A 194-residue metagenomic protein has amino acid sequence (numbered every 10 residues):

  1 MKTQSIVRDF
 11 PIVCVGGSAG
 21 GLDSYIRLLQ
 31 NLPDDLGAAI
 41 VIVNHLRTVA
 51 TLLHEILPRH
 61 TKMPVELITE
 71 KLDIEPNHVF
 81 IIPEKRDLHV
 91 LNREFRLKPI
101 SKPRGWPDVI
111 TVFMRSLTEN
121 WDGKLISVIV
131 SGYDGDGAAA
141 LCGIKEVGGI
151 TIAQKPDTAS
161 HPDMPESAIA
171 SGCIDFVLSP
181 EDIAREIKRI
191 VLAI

Functional and structural regions predicted by a protein language model:
M1-I194: Strand-loop microenvironment adjacent to phosphate/nucleotide-handling motifs in alpha/beta enzyme folds
